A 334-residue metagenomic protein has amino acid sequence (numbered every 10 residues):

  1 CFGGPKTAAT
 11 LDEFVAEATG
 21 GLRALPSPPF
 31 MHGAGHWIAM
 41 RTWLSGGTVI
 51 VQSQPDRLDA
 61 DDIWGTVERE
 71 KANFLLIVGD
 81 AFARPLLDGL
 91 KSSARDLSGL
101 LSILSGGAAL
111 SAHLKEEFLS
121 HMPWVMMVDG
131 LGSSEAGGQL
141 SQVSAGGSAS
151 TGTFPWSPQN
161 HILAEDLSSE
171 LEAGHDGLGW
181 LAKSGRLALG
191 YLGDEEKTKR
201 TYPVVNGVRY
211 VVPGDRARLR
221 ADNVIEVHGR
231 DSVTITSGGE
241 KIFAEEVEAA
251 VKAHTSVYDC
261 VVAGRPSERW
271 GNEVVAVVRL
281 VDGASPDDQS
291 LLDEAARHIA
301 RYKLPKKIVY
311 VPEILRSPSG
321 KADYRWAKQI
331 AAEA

Functional and structural regions predicted by a protein language model:
C1-P26, M31-F74: Conserved AMP-binding/adenylation subdomain of ANL enzymes
A18, L22-L25, I50, P55 (+2 more regions): Conserved helix-loop-beta element of the AMP-binding
R23-L25, L181-A182, V277: Short, well-ordered beta-strand segments
S27-P28, Q52, V78, S105-G106 (+4 more regions): Short hydrophobic "strand-cap" motifs at the C-terminus of beta-strands
T48, N73, L101, V125 (+2 more regions): Short acidic/polar active-site loop segments enriched in Thr and Asp
G65-E68, L75, R84, G132 (+7 more regions): AMP-binding/adenylate-forming catalytic core of the ANL superfamily
E68, L101-G130, S134-I225, R230-T234 (+1 more regions): Conserved AMP-binding/adenylate-forming
S102-S105, V262, V309-Y310: Hydrophobic/anchoring residues in structured secondary elements
